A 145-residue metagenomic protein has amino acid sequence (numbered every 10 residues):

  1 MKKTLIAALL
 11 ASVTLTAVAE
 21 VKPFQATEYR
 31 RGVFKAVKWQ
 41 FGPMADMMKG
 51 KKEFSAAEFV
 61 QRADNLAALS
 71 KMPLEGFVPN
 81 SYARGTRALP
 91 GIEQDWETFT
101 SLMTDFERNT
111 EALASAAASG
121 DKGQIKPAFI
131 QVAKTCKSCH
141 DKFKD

Functional and structural regions predicted by a protein language model:
T4-V13: Sec-dependent N-terminal signal peptides
T14-V18: N-terminal signal peptide c-region/cleavage motif recognized by signal peptidases
F24-D145: Sequence context surrounding c-type heme c attachment/ligation sites in exported
